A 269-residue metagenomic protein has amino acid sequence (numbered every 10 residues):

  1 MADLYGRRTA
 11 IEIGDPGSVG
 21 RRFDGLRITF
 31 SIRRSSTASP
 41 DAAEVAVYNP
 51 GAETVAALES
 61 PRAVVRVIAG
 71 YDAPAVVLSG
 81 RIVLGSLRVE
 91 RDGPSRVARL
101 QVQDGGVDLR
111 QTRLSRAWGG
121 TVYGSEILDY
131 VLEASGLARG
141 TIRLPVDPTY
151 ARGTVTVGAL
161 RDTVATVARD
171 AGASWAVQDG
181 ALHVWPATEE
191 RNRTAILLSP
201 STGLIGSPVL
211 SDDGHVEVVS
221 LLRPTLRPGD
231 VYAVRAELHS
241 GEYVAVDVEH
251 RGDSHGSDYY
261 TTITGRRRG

Functional and structural regions predicted by a protein language model:
M1-Q101, H255: Assembly/oligomerization scaffold segments
F30-L58, A187-G269: An acidic/polar, Gly/Ser/Thr-rich interaction patch typically located in mid-to-C-terminal regions of proteins
V45, I82-L84, V102, V131 (+3 more regions): Buried hydrophobic packing residues in well-ordered domains
P94-R110, S257-G269: Short solvent-exposed strand/turn elements
S95-V107, S135, T141-P208: Short beta-strand-centered interaction patches in the first periplasmic/extracellular domains of large envelope
T112-T121, T149-T154: Second-shell loop/turn segments in exported
Y123-G140: Glycine-rich, acidic and aromatic/proline-enriched surface loops and short helix-turn segments that act as binding
S125-D129, R161-A165, L226-D230: Extracytoplasmic/secreted envelope proteins and their assembly/folding machinery, especially bacterial periplasmic
